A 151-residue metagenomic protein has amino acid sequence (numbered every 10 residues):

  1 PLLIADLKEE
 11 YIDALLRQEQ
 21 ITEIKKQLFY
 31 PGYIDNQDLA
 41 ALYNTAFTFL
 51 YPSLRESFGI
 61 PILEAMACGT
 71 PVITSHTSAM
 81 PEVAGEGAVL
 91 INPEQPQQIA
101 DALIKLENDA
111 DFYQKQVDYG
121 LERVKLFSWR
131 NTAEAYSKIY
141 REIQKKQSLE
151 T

Functional and structural regions predicted by a protein language model:
P1-T151: Carbohydrate transferase catalytic cores enriched for Leloir-type hexosyltransferases
